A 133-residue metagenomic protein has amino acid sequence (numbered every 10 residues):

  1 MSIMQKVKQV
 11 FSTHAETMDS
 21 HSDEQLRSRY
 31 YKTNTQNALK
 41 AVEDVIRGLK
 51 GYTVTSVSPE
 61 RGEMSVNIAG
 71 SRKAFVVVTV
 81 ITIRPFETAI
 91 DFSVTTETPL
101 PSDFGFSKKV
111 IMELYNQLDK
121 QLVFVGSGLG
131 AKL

Functional and structural regions predicted by a protein language model:
S2-L133: Ser/Thr-rich, low-complexity intrinsically disordered terminal regions
